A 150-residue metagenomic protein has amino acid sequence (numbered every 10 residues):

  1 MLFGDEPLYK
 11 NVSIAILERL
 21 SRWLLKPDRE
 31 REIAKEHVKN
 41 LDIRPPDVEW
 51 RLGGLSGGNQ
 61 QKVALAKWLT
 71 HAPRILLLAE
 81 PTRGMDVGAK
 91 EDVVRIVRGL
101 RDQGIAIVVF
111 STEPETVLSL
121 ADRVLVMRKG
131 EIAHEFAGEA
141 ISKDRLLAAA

Functional and structural regions predicted by a protein language model:
M1-A150: Glycine-rich phosphate-binding loops of nucleotide-dependent enzymes
